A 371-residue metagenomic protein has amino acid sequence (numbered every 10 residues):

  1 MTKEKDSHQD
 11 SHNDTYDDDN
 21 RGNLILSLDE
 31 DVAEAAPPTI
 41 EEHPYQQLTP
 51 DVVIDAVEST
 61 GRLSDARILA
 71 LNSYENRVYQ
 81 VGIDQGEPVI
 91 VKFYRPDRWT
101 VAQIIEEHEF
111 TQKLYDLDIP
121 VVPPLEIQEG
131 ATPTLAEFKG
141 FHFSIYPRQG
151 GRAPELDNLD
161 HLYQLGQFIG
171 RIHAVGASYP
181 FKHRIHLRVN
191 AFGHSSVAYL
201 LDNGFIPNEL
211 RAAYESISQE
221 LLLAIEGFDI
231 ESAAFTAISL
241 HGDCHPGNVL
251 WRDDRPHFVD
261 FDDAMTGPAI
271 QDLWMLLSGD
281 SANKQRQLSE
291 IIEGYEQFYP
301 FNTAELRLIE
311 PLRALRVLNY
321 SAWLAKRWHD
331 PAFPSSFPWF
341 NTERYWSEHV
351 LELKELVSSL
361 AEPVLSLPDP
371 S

Functional and structural regions predicted by a protein language model:
M1-Q128, D253-R255, L367-S371: Conserved NTP-binding catalytic cores of kinases and kinase-like/nucleotidyltransferase enzymes across multiple kinase
D17, G22, A322-S371: ATP/Mg2+ or Mg2+-diphosphate-binding catalytic cores that bind nucleotide phosphates or diphosphates via glycine-rich
L26-A33, S144, H186-D229: Active-site catalytic-loop/activation-segment of kinase and kinase-like phosphoryl-transfer enzymes
Y74-G86, I90-V91, P124-L125, L222-L273 (+1 more regions): Active-site acidic catalytic loop and adjacent metal/ATP-binding pocket of ATP-dependent phosphoryl transfer enzymes
I83-F181: ATP-binding pocket architecture of kinase catalytic cores
P96, G130, F141-L156, V197-F205 (+1 more regions): A glycine-centered beta->alpha junction motif in the catalytic cores of kinase/phosphotransferase enzymes
E155-A212, F235-A237, F337-W339: A cross-family kinase active-site recognition segment
A269-P300, R316-A332: Active-site activation/catalytic loop segments of kinase-like enzymes and analogous catalytic loops in related
